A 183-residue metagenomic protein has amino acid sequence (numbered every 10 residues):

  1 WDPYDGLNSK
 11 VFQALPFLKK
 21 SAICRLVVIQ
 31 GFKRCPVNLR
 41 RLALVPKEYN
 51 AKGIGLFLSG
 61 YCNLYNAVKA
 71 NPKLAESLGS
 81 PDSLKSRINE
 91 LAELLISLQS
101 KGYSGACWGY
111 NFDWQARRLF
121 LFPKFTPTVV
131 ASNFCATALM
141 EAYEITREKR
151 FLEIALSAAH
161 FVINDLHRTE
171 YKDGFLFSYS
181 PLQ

Functional and structural regions predicted by a protein language model:
W1-Q183: Glycan-recognition and catalytic cores of secretory/periplasmic carbohydrate-active enzymes
